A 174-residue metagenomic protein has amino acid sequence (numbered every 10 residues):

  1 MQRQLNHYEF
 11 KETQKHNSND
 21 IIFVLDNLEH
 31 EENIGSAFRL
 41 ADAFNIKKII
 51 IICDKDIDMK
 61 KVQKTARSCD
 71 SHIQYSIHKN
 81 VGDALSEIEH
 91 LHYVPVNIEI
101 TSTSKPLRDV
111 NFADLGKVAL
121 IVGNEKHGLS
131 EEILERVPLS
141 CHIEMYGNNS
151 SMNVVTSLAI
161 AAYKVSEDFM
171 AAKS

Functional and structural regions predicted by a protein language model:
M1-S174: Post-transcriptional modification and biogenesis factors for structured RNAs of the translation apparatus
